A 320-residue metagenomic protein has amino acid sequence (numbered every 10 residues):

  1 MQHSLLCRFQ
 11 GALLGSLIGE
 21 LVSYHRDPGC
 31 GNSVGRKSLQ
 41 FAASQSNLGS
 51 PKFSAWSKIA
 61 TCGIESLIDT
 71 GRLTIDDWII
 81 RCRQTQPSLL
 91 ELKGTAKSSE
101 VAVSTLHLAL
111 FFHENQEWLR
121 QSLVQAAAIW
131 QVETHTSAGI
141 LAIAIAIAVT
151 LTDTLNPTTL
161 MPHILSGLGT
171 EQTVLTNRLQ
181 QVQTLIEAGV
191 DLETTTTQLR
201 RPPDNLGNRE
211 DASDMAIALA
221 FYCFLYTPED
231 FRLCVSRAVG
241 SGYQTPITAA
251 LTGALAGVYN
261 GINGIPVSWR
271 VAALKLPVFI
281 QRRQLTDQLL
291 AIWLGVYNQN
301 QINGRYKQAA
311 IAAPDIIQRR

Functional and structural regions predicted by a protein language model:
M1-R320: Structured, active/binding-site neighborhoods that engage oxygen-rich ligands
